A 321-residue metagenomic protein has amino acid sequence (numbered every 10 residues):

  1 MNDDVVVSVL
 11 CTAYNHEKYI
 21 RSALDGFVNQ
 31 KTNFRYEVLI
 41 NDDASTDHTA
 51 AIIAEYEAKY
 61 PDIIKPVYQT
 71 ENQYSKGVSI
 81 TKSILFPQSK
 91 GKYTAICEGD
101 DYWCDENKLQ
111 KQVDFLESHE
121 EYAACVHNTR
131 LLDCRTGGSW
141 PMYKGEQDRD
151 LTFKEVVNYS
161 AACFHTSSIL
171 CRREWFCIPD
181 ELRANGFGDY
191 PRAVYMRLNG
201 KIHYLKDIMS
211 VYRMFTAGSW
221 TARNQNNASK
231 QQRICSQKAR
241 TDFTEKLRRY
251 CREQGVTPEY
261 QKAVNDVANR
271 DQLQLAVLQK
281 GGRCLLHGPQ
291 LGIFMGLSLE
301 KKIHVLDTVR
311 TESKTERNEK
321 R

Functional and structural regions predicted by a protein language model:
V5-S8, E37, P191: Cell-envelope/extracellular polymer assembly enzymes that use nucleotide-activated donors
D25-R35: Short, acidic, metal-binding catalytic loop of nucleotide-sugar glycosyltransferases
D42-A51, E71: A conserved acidic beta->alpha catalytic loop
H48, D101-F115: Acidic donor-binding/catalytic loop of UDP-sugar-dependent glycosyltransferases, especially processive GT2
P61-I64, Q69-P87, Q110-F176: Flexible acidic/His/Gly-enriched loops in nucleotide-sugar-dependent glycosyltransferase catalytic domains
P87, H127, G145-A228: Conserved nucleotide-sugar donor-binding catalytic segment
T94: Short aromatic/hydrophobic "clamp" motif used to bind/position activated sugar donors
Y212-T216, A222-G255, H287-G288: Catalytic core of nucleotide-sugar-dependent glycosyltransferases
